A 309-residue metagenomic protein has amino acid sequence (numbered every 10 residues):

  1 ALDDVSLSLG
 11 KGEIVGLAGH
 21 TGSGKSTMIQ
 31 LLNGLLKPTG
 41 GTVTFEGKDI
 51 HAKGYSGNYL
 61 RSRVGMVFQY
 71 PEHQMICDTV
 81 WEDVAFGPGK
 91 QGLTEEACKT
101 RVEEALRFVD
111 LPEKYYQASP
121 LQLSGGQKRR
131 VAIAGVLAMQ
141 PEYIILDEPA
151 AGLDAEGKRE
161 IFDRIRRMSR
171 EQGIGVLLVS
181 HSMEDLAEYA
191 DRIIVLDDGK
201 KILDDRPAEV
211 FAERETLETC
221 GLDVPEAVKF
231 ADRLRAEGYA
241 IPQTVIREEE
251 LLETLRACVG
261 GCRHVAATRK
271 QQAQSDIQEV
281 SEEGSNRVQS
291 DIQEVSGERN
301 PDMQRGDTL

Functional and structural regions predicted by a protein language model:
A18-H20: The feature captures the beta-strand-to-loop junction immediately N-terminal to the Walker
N33: Helix-to-loop junction immediately C-terminal to a conserved catalytic motif
G41-A52, L60: Conserved ABC transporter NBD signature motif
E96-K114: Conserved ABC ATPase "signature" region
S119-L123, Q127: Conserved ABC ATPase signature
I144-D147: Catalytic Walker B motif of ABC-type/P-loop ATPase nucleotide-binding domains
D198-G199: Conserved ABC ATPase "signature" C-loop
